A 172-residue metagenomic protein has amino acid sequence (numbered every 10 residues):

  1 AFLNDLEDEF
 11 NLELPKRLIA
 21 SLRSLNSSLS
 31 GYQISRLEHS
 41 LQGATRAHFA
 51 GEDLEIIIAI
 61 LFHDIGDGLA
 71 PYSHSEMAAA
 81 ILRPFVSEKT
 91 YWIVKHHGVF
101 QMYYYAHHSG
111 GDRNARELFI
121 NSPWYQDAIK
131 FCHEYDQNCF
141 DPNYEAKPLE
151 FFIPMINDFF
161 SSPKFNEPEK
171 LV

Functional and structural regions predicted by a protein language model:
A1-L61, I65-V172: Metal-dependent phosphohydrolase cores
